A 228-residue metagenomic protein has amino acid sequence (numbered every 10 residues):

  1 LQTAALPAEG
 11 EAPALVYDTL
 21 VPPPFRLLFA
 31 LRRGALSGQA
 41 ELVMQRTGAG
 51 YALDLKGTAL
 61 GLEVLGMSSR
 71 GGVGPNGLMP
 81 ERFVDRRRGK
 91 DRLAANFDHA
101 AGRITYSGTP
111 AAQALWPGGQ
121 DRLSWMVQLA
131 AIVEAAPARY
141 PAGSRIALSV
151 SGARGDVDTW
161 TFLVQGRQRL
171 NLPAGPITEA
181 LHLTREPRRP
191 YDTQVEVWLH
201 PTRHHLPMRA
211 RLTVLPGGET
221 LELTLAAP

Functional and structural regions predicted by a protein language model:
L1-A101, P141-P228: Acidic, serine/threonine-rich low-complexity disordered tracts
A101-V127: Acidic/charged, solvent-exposed loop-and-adjacent secondary-structure segments enriched in E/D, K/R, S/T, and G/P
V127-S144: Anionic-ligand-binding alpha/beta catalytic cores of soluble enzymes and soluble regulatory domains that recognize
